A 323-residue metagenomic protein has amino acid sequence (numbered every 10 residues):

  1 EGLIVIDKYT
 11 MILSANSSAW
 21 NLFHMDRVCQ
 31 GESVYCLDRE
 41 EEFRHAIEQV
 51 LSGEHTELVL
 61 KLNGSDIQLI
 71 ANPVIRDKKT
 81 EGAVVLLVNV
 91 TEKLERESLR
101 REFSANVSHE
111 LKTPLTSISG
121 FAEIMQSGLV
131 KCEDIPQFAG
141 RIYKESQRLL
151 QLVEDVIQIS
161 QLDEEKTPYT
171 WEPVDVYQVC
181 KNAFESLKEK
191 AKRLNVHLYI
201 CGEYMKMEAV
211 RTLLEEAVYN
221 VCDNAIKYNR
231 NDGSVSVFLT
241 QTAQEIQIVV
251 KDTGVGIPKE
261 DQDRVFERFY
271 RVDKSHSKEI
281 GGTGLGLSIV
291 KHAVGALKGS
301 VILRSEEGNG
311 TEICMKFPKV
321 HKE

Functional and structural regions predicted by a protein language model:
Q30-E92: PAS-family sensory/regulatory modules and their coupling/dimerization elements
Q126-E133: Short acidic helix/loop segment immediately C-terminal to the autophosphorylated histidine in two-component histidine
K144-L149: Short alpha-helical segment of the dimerization/phosphotransfer core of two-component systems
E164-Y169, G202, K206-A209: Conserved micro-motifs of the catalytic ATP-binding
K190-I200, Y204-M205: Short conserved segments within the C-terminal catalytic ATPase subdomain
I257-R271, K291: Short conserved segment of the HATPase_c
K298-G299: Conserved glycine-rich
